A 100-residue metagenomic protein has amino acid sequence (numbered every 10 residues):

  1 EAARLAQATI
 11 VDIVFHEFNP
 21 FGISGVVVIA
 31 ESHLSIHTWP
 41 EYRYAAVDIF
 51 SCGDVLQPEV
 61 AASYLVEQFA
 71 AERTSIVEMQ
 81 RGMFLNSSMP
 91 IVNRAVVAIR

Functional and structural regions predicted by a protein language model:
E1-R100: Polybasic/polar functional segments that serve as interface/processing modules
